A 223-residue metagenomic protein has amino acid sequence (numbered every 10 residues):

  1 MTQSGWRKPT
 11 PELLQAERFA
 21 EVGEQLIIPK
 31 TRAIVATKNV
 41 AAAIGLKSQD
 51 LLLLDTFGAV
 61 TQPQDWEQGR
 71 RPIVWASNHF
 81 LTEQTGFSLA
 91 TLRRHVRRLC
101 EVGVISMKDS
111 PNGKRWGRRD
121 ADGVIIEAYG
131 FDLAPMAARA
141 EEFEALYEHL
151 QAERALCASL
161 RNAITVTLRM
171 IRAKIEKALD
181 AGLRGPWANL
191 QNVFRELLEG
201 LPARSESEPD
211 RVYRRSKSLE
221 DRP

Functional and structural regions predicted by a protein language model:
M1-R71, R184, A188, N192-R195: Short recognition helix of helix-turn-helix/winged-helix DNA-binding domains
G69-G86, L99: A short alpha-helical element within helix-turn-helix/winged-helix DNA-binding domains across DNA-binding proteins
E101-S110: A short, conserved structural fragment
S110-R118: Short, Lys/Arg-rich nucleic-acid/phosphate-binding segment
D122-S159: Short, amphipathic alpha-helical interaction segments positioned at domain boundaries
R172-P223: Electrostatic interaction modules used in gene-expression and signaling proteins
